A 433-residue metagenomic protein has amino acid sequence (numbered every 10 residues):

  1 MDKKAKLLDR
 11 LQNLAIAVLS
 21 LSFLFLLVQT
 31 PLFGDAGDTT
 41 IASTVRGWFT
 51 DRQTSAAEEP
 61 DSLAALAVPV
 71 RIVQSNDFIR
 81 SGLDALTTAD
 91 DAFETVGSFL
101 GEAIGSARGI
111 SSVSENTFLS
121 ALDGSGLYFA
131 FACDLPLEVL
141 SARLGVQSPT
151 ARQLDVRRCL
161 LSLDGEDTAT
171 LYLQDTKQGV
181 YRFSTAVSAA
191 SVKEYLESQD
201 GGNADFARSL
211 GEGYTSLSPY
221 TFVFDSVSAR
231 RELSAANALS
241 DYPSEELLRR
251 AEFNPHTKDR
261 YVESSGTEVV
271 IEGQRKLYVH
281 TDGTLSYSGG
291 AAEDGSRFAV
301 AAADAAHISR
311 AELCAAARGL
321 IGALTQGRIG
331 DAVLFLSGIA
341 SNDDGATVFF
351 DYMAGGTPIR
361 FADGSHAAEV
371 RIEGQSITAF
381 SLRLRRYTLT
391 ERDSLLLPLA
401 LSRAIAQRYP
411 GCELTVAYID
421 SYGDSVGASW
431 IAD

Functional and structural regions predicted by a protein language model:
M1-A15: N-terminal positive-inside, membrane-proximal cytosolic segments immediately preceding the first
K3-K4, V18-A311, D433: Preferential activation on post-signal-peptide N-terminal prodomains/segments of secreted or lumenal proteins
L24, A317, A368-V370: Short low-polarity hydrophobic stretches
R157-S162, E245-G289, D331-S376, L382-R383 (+1 more regions): Exposed beta-strand-loop-beta-strand "reactive/processing" segments of non-cytosolic proteins
S188-S191, G356, L397-P398: Helix N-terminus capping/helix-initiation residues
F224, S394-W430: A broadly tuned preference for mixed-charge, low-complexity surface segments
Y287-G338, E373-Y409: Long, charged/polar, surface-exposed segments that mediate recognition or autoinhibition
